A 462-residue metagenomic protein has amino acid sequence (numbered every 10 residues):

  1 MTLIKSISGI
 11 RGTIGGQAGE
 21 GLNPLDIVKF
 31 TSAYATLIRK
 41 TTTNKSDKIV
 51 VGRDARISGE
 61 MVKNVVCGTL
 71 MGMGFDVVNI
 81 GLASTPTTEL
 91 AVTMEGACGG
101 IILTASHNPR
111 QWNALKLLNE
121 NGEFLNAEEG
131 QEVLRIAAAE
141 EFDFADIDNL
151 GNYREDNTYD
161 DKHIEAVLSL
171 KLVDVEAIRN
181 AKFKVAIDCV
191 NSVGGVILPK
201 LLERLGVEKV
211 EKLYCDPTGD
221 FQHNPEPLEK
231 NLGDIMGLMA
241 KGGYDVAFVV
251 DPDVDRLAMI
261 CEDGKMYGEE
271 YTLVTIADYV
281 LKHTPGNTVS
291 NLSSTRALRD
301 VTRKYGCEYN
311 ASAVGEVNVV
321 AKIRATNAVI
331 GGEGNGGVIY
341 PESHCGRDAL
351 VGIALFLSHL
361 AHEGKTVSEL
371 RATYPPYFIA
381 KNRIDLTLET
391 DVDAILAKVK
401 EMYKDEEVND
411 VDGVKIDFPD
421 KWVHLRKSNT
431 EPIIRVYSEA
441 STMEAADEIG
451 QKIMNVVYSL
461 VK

Functional and structural regions predicted by a protein language model:
M1-G68, G72-M73, N152-V185: An N-terminal, well-structured beta->alpha segment
T13, N113-A240: Gly/Ser/Thr-enriched, mixed-charge loops and adjacent short helices that form phosphate/oxyanion-binding elements
T36, K48-W112, K200-I260: N-terminal small/polar loop signature for handling phosphorylated ligands or for N-terminal nucleophile
G52-R53, I187-C189, C261, E342 (+1 more regions): Short glycine-centered, acidic/aromatic-flanked micro-motifs in structured strand/loop junctions that mark active-site
L117-E120, A258-E262, I339-P341: Short beta-strand-to-turn element immediately C-terminal to the catalytic PLP-Schiff-base lysine in fold type I
L134-E165, S169, C261-G334, I339: Proline/glycine-rich low-complexity loops and linkers
V246, T284-K462: Phosphate-binding and adjacent anionic-ligand microenvironments
